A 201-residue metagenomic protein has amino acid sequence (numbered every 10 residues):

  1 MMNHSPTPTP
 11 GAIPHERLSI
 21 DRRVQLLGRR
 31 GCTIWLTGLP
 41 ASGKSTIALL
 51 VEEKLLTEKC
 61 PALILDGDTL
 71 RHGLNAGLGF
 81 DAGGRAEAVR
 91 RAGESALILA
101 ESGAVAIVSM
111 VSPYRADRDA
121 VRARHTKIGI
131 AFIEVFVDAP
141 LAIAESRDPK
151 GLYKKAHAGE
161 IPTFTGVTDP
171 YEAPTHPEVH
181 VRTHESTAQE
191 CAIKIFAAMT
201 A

Functional and structural regions predicted by a protein language model:
M1-I34: Extreme N-terminal, non-catalytic leader segments that precede Walker-type/kinase nucleotide-binding cores
G31-T33, P61, V105-I107: Residue-level preference for the first positions of well-ordered beta-strands
P40: The conserved Walker
K44: Conserved lysine of the Walker
L49-L97, E101: Conserved substrate/cofactor phosphate-moiety recognition/catalytic segment in nucleotide-dependent phosphotransferases
I64, F132-E134, E178-H180: Conserved beta-strand scaffold positions in the cores of enzyme catalytic domains, especially in NTP/NDP-utilizing
G73-F80, G84, E94-H157, T163: ATP-dependent NMP and nucleoside kinases share a basic, alpha-helical "lid"
D138-L141, S146-K194, A201: Small-molecule kinase domains that catalyze NTP-dependent phosphoryl transfer to phosphate-bearing small molecules
